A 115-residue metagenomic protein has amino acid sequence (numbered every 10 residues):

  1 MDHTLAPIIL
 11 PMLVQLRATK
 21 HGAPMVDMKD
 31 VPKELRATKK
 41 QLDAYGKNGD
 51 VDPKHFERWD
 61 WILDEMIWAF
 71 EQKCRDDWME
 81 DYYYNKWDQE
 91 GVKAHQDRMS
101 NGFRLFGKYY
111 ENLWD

Functional and structural regions predicted by a protein language model:
M1-Y110: Long, non-globular targeting/processing and low-complexity regions
